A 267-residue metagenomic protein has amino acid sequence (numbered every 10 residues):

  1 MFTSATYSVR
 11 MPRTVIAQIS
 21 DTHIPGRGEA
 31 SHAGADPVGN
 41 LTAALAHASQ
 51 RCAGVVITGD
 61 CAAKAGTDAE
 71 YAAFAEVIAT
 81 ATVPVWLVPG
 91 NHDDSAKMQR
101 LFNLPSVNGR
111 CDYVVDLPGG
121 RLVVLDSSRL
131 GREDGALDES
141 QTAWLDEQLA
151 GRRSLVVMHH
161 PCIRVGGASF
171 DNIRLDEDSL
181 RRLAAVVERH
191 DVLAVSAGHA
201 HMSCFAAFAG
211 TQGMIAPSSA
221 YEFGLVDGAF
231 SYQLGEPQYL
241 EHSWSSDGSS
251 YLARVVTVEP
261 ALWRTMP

Functional and structural regions predicted by a protein language model:
M1-A73, V165: N-terminal active-site segment of His-dependent metallophosphoesterases
F2-S4, T42-A43, A72, Q99-Y113: Alpha-helical scaffolding within the catalytic cores of extracellular/periplasmic polymer-degrading hydrolases
S8-Q18, V114-V124, A150-L155, A207-G213 (+1 more regions): Beta-strand-turn-beta hairpins that frame and shape the catalytic cleft of phosphate-ester-processing enzymes
A17-N40, A63-A65, D94-N108, L130-E139 (+2 more regions): Acidic/histidine-rich helix-loop elements that form or flank divalent-metal/phosphate-binding sites at the catalytic
D21, G59-D60, G90, H159 (+1 more regions): Active-site glycine-centered loops adjacent to acidic/histidine catalytic or metal-binding residues that shape
A44-G54, D134-M214, S249-L252, R264: His/acidic metal-ligating clusters that form di-metal
V85-S95: A short, structured active-site edge motif that brings together acidic residues
V186, C204-P267: Binuclear metal-dependent phosphoesterase catalytic core
